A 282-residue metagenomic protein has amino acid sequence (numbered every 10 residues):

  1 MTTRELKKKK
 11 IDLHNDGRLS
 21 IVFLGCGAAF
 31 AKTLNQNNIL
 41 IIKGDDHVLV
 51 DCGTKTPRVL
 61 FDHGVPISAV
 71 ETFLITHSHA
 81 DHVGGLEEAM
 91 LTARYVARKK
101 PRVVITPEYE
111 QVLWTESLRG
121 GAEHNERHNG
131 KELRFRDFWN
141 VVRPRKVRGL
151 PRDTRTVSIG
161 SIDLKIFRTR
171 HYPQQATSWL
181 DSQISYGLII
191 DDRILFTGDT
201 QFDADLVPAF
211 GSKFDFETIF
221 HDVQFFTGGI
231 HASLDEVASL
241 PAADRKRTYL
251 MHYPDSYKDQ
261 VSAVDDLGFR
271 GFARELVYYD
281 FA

Functional and structural regions predicted by a protein language model:
M1-L195, D259-A282: Binuclear metal-dependent hydrolase catalytic cores
T200-A282: Cap/insert and terminal regions of metallo-dependent hydrolase folds
